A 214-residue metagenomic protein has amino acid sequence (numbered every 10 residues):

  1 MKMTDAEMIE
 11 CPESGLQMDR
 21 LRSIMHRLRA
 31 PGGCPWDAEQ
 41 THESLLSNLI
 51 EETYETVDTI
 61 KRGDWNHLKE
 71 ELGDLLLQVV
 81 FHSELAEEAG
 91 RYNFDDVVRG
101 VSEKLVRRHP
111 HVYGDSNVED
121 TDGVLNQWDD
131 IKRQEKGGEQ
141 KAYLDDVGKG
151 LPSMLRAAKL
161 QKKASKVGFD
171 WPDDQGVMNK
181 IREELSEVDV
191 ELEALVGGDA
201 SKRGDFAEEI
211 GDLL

Functional and structural regions predicted by a protein language model:
M1-E71, L77-I210: Flexible "arm" and connector segments at domain edges
